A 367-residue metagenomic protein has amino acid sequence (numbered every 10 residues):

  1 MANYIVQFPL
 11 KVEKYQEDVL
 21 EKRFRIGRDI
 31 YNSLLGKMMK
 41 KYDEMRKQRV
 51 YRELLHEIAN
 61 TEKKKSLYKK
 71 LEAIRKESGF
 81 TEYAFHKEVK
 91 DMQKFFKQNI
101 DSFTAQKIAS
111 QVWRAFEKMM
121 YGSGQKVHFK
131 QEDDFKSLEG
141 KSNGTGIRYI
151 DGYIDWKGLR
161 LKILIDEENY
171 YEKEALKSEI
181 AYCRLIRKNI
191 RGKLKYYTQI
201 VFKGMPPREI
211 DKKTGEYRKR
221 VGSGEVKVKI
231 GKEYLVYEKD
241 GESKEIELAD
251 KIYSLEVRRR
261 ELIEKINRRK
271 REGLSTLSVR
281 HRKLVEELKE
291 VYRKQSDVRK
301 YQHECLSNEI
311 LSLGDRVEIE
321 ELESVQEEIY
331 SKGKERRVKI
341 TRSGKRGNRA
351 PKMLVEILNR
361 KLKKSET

Functional and structural regions predicted by a protein language model:
M1-A105: Gly/serine-rich nucleotide phosphate-binding loop at the start of the catalytic core of nucleotide/ADP-ribose-handling
V6-L10, L161-I165, K244-I246: Generic detection of short hydrophobic beta-strand segments and adjacent strand-loop junctions
V19, R23, K97-I108, K294-Q302 (+2 more regions): Catalytic cores of large soluble enzymes that bind and process phosphate-bearing ligands
Y31-M38, Y42, F116-S123, K270 (+1 more regions): A generic secondary-structure signal for well-formed alpha-helical elements
I58-G192, G344, N348: Acidic carboxylate diad motif detector
I150-K157, K195-F202, Y237: Generic recognition of long tandem-repeat/solenoid scaffolds
T198-T367: Positively charged, helix-rich recognition surfaces that bind polyanionic ligands
